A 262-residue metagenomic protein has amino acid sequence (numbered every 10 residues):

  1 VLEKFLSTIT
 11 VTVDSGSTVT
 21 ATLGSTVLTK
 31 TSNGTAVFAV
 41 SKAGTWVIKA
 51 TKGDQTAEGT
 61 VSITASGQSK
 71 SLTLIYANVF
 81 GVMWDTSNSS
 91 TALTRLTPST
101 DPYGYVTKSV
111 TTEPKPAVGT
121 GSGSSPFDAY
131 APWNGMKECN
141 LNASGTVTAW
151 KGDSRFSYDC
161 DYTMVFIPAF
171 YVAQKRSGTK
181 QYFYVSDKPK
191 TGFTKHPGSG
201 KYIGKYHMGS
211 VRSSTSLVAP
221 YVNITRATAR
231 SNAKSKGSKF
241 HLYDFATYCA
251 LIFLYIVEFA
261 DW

Functional and structural regions predicted by a protein language model:
S7-S15: A short, amphipathic beta-strand motif
G16, T22-L28, G53-Q55: Change "in extracellular beta-sheet-rich domains … of secreted and cell-surface proteins" to "in beta-sheet-rich domains
L23-V40: Short, acidic Ser/Thr/Gly-rich low-complexity loop/linker segments typical of extracellular and cell-surface proteins
K42-G53: A short, solvent-exposed beta-strand micro-motif common in secreted/extracellular proteins
T51-A77: Structured interaction patches on ligand/partner-binding surfaces of diverse proteins
D54-Q55, S87-S89, F170-V172, H207-S210 (+1 more regions): Acidic glycine-/aspartate-rich tracts in secreted/extracellular proteins
A77-F166, V172-Q174: GGW-centered surface loops in extracellular recognition modules
S154, Y158-D161, Y184-W262: Short aromatic-cysteine micro-motif
